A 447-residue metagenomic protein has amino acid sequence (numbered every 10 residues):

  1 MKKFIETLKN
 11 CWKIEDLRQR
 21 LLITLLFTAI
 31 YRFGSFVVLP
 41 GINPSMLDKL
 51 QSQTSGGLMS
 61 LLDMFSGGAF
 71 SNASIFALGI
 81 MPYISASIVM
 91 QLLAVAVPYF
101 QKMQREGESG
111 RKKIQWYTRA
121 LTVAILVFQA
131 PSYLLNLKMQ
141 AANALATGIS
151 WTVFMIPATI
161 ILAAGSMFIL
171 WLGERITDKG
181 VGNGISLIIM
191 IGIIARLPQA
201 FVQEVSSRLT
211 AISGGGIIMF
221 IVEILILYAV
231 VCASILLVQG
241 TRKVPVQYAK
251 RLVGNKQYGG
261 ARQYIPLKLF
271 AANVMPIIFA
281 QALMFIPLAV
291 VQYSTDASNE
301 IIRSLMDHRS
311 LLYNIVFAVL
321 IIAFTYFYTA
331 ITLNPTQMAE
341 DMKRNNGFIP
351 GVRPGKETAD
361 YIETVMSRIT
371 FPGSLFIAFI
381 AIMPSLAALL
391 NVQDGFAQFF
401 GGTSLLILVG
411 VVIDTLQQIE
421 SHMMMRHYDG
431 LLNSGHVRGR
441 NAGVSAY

Functional and structural regions predicted by a protein language model:
M1-Q104, S109-Y447: N-terminal cationic and glycine-rich segments that engage phosphates or anionic surfaces
